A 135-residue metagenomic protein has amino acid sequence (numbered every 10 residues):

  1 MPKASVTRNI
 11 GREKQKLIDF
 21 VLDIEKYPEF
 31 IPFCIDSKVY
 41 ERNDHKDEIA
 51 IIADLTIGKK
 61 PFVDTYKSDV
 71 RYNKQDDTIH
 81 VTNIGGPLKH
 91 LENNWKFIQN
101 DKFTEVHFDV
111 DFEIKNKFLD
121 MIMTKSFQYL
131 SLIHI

Functional and structural regions predicted by a protein language model:
M1-E48: Hydrophobic ligand-binding cavity/cleft-lining segments
P28-E29, D36, E41-N43, T56-E105 (+1 more regions): Hydrophobic-ligand binding "helix-grip"
I51-A53: Short, well-structured hydrophobic secondary-structure segments
F118-I122: Short acidic, glycine/proline-rich loop/turn micro-motifs
I133-I135: Conserved small/polar residues in nucleotide/adenosyl-binding loops
